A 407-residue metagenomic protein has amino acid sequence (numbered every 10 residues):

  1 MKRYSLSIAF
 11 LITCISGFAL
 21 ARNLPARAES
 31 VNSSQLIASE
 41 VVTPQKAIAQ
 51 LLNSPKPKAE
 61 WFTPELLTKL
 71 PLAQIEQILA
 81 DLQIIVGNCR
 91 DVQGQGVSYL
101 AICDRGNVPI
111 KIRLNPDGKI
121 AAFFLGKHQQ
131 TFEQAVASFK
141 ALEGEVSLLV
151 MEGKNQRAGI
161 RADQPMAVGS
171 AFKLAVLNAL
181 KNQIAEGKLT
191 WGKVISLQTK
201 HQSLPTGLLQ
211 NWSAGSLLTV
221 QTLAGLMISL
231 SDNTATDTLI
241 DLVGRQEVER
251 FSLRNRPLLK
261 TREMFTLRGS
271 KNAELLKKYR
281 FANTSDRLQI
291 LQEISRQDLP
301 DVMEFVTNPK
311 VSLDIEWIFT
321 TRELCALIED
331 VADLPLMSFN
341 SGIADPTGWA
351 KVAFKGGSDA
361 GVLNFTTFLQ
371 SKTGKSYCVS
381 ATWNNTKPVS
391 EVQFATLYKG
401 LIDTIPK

Functional and structural regions predicted by a protein language model:
L20-S30, Q129-L142, R157, Q246 (+1 more regions): Structured C-terminal helix/loop/strand segments within mature extracytoplasmic catalytic/sensor domains
L24-L51: Short, low-complexity N-terminal intrinsically disordered segments enriched in polar/charged residues
A49-Q95: Short solvent-exposed beta->alpha transition segments
E76-I120: Surface-exposed, charged secondary-structure patches
H128, A214-Q297, M303, R322: Active-site-adjacent helix/loop patches that line small-molecule binding or acyl-intermediate pockets
L142-M166, K181, A185-L189: Short, conserved catalytic-motif segment at the N-terminal edge
A167-I195, M227, V379: Active-site SXXK
E186-S213: Short, glycine/proline-biased beta-turn/loop segments that scaffold the active-site neighborhood
